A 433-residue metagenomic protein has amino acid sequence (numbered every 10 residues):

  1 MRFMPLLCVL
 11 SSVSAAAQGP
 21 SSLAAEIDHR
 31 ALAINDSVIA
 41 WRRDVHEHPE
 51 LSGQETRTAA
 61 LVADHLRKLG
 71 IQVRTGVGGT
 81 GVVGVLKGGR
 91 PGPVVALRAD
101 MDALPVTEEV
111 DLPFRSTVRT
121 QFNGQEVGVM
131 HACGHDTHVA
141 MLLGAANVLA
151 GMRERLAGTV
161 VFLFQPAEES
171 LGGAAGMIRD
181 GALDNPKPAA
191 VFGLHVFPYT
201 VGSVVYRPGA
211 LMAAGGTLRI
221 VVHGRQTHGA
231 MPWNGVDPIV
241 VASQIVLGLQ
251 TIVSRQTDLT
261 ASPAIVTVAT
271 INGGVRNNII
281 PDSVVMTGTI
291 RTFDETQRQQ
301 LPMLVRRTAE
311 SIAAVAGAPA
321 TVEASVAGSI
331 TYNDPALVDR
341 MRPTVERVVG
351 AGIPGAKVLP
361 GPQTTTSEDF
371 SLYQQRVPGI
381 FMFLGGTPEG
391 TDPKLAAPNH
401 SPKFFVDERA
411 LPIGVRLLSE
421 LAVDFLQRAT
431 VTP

Functional and structural regions predicted by a protein language model:
R2-S14: Bacterial N-terminal signal peptides
Q18-P20, V240-P433: Metal-dependent amide/peptide-bond hydrolase catalytic core, centered on the "pita-bread" metallohydrolase fold
G19-H131, T137-A157: Acidic/His- and Gly-rich active-site-bordering loop/insert found across diverse amide/peptide-bond hydrolases
S21, L32-D36, P49-A60, D136 (+6 more regions): Soluble non-cytosolic domains of exported or imported proteins
V45, L66, G84, L97 (+9 more regions): Divalent metal-coordination and catalytic microenvironments
L86, V222-G224, I290: Hydrophobic beta-strand positions in extracellular immunoglobulin-like domains
R115-M130, D136-T137, V148-P281, P393: Histidine/acidic-residue-rich, glycine-tolerant segments that coordinate divalent metal ions
G124-C133, S401-R409: Short pre-catalytic strand/loop immediately N-terminal to key active-site residues, enriched for Gly-Thr
